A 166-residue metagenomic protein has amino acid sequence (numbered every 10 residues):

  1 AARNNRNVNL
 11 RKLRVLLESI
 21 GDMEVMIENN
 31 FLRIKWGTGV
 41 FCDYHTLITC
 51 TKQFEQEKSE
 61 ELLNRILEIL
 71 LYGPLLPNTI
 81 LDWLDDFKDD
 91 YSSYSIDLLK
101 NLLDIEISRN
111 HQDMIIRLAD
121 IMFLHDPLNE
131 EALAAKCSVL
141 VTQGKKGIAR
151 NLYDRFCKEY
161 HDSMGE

Functional and structural regions predicted by a protein language model:
A1-R3, D22-V25, N29-E166: Intrinsically disordered, charged and Pro/Gly-enriched terminal/linker segments that flank large helical-solenoid
A2-I20: DNA-recognition element of transcription regulators
